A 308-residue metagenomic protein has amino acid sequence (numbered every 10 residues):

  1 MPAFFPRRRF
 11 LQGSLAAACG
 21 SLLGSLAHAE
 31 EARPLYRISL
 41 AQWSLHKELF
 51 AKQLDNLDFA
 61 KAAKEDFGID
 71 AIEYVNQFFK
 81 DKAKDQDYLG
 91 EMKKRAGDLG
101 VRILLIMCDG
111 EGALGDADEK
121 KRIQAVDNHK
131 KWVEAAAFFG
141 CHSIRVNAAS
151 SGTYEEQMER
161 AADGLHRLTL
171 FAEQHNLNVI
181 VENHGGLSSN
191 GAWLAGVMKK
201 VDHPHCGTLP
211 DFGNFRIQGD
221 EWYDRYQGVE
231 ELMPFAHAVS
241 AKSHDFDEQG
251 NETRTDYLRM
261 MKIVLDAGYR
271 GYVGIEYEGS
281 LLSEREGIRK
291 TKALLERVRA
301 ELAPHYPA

Functional and structural regions predicted by a protein language model:
M1-S21: N-terminal secretory signal peptides and thylakoid transit peptides that target proteins across membranes
G24-K52: C-terminal segment of N-terminal export signals and the immediately downstream linker at the start of the mature
S39, L104, R145, I180 (+3 more regions): Structural detector of well-ordered beta-strand residues that form the stable sheet scaffold of enzyme domains
W43-L54, G110, G115, K120-K121 (+1 more regions): Acidic/histidine-rich helix-loop elements that form or flank divalent-metal/phosphate-binding sites at the catalytic
F50-E65, R122-E134, E221-V229: Short, acidic/polar
E65-H166, E173-N178, N214, D245-Q249 (+5 more regions): Structural motif corresponding to the early beta-alpha repeats
A71-I72, A162-K262: Acidic/histidine-rich catalytic cores of soluble enzymes
R285-L302: C-terminal helical cap(s) of enzyme catalytic domains, especially alpha/beta-barrels
